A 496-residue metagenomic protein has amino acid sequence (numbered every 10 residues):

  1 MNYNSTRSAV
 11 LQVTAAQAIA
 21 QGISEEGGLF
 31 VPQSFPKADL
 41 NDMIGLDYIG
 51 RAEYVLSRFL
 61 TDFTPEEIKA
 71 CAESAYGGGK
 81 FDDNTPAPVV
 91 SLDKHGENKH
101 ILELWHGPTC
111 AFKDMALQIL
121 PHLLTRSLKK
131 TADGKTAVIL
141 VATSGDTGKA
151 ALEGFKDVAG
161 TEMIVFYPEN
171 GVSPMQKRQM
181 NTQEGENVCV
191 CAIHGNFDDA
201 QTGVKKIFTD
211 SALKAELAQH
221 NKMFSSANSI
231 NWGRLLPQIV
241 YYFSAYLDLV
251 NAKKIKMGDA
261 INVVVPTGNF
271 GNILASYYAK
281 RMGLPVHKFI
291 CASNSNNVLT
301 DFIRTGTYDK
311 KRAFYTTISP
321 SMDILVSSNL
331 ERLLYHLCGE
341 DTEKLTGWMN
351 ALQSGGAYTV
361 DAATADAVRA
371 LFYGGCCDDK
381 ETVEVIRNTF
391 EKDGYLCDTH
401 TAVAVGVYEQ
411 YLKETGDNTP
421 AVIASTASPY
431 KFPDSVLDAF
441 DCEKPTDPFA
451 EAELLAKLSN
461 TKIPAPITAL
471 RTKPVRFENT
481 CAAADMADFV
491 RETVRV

Functional and structural regions predicted by a protein language model:
M1-V496: PLP-dependent amino-acid enzyme catalytic core
